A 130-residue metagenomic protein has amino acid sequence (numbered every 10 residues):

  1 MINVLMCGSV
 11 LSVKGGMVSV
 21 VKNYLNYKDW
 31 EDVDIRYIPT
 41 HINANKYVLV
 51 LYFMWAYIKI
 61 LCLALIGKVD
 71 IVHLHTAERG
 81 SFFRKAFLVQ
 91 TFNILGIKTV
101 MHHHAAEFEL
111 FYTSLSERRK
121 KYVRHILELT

Functional and structural regions predicted by a protein language model:
M1-I42, I97: N-terminal subdomain of nucleotide-sugar transferases
G16-V20, L49, R84-K85, F92 (+1 more regions): Residues at alpha-helix caps and immediate loop-helix transition turns in enzyme cores, especially N- and C-cap
K22, I58, A86, K120-K121: Residue-level marker for well-ordered alpha-helical positions
N26-W30, C62-I66, I94-G96, E128: Secondary-structure boundary motif
R36-C62, L74-K85: A short, charged, and often flexible helix/loop element on the N-terminal side of the glycosyltransferase catalytic
G67-I71: Short acidic/histidine-rich motifs immediately flanking catalytic phosphotransfer sites in two-component signaling
A77-S81, I97-E117: A short, histidine- and acid-enriched strand-loop-helix "catalytic/donor-clamping" loop that lines the nucleotide-sugar
L88-L95, E117-T130: Membrane-proximal helix-turn-helix segments that form the acceptor-binding/catalytic region of lipid-linked
